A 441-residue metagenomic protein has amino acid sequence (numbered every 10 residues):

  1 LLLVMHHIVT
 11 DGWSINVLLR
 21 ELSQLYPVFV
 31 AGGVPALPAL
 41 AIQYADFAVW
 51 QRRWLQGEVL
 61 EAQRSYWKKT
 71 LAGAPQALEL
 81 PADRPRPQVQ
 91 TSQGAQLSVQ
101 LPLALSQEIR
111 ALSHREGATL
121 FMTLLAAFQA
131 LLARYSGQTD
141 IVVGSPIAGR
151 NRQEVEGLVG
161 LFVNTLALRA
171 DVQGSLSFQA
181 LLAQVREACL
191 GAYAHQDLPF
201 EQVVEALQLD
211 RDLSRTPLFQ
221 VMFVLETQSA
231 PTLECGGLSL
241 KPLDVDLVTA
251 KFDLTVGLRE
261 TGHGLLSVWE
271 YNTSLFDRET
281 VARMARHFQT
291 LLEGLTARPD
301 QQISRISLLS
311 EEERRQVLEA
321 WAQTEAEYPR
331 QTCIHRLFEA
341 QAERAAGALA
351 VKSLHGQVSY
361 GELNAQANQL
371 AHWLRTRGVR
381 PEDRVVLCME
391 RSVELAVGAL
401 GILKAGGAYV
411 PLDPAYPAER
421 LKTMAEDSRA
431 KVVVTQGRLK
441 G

Functional and structural regions predicted by a protein language model:
L1-Q43, R64, K69, L80-A82 (+11 more regions): Carrier-protein-dependent adenylate-forming modules in NRPS/ANL systems
I8-V9, A41-A45, K69-T70, E79-T91 (+3 more regions): N-terminal beta-alpha "docking/capping" segments at the starts of catalytic domains in thioester/acy l-group-handling
A45-W50, E319-A322: Short, contiguous pre-domain boundary segments
W50-S65, Q88, A95, A111-L125 (+7 more regions): His-Asp-centered acyl/peptidyl-transfer active-site segments
G73, L80, V143-R150, P411-L412: RNase H-like polynucleotidyl transferase catalytic core
L78-L80, L97-L101, A170: Generic detection of short hydrophobic beta-strand segments and adjacent strand-loop junctions
S92-S106, R330: DNA breakage-rejoining catalytic core of tyrosine-based enzymes
G257-T261: Short beta-strand micro-motifs enriched in acidic
